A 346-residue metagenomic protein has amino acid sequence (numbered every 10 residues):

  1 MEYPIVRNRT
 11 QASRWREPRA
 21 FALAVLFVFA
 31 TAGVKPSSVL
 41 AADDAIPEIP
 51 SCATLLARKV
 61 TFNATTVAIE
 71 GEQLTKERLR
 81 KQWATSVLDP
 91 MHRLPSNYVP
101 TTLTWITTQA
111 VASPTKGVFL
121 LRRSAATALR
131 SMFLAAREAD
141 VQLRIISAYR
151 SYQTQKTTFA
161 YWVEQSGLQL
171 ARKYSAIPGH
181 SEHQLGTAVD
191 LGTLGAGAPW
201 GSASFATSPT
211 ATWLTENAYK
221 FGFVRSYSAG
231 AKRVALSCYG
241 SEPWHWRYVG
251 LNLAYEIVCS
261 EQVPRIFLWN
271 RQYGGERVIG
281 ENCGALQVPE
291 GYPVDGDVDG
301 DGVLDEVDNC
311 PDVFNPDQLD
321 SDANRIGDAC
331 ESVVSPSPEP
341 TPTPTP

Functional and structural regions predicted by a protein language model:
M1-W15: N-terminal secretory signal peptides that target proteins for export/translocation
A22-G33: Bacterial N-terminal signal peptides
V39-A148, Y152-V294: Extracytoplasmic cell-surface/polysaccharide-interacting catalytic and binding patches
Y292-P342: Extracellular calcium-associated, cysteine-rich motifs in secreted modular proteins
P344-P346: Short, solvent-exposed mixed-charge patches
